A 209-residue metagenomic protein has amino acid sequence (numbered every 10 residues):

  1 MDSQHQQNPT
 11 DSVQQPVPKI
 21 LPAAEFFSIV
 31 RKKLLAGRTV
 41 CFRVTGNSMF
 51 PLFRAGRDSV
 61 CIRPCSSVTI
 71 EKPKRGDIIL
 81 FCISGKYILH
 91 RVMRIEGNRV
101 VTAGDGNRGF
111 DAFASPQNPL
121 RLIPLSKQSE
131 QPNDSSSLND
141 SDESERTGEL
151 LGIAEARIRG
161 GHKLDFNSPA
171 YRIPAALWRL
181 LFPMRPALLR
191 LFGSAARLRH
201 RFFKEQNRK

Functional and structural regions predicted by a protein language model:
M1-K209: Extended hydrophobic leader/signal-anchor segments used for secretion and membrane insertion
